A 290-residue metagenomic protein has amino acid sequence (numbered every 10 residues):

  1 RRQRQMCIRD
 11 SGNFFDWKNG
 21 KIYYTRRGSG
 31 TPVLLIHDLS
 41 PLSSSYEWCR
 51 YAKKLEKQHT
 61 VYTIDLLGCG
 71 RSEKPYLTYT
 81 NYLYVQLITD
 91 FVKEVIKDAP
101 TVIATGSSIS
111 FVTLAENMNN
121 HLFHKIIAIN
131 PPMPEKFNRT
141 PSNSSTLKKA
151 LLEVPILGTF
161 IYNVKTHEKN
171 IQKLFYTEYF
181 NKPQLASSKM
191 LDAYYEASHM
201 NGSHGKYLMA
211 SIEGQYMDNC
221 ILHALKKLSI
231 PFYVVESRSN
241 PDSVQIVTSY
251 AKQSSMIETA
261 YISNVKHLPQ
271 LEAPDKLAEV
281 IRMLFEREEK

Functional and structural regions predicted by a protein language model:
Q3-I8: Short, small-residue-biased leader/transition segments that mark boundaries at the very start of proteins
W17-R27: A short loop-to-beta-strand scaffold at the N-terminal edge of the catalytic core in hydrolase folds
T25-R71: Conserved HGGG/HGGXW glycine-rich cap/lid loop of the alpha/beta-hydrolase fold
T63-I103, S107, E279: Active-site loop/oxyanion-hole signature of alpha/beta-hydrolase fold enzymes
K97-P141: Conserved hydrolase catalytic core segment
F137-R139, N163-K226: Conserved alpha/beta-hydrolase catalytic His-Asp/Glu region
K227-V265: Conserved loop-alpha-helix segment in the C-terminal half of the alpha/beta-hydrolase fold that carries the catalytic
S255-K290: Catalytic active-site module of serine/aspartate enzymes centered on a nucleophile-bearing elbow/loop
